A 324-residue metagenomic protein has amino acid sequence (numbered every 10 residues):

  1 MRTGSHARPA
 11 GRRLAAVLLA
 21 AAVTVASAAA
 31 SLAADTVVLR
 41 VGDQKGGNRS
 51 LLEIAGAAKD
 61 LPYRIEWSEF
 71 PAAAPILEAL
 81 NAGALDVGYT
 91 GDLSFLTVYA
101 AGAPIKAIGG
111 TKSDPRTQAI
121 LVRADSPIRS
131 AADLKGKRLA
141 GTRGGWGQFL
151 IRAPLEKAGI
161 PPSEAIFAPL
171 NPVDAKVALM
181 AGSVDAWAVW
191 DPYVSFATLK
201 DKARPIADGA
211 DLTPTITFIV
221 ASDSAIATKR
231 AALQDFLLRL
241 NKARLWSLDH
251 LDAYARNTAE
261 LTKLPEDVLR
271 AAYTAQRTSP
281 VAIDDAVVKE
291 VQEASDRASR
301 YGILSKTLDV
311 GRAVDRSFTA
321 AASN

Functional and structural regions predicted by a protein language model:
R2-L18: Bacterial N-terminal signal peptides that target proteins for export
A15-S27: Bacterial N-terminal signal peptides
A28-A33: Sec/Tat signal peptide C-region and signal peptidase I cleavage site
A34-P161, F167-P169, D185-V189, P205-I206 (+1 more regions): Short, glycine-/small- and polar/acidic-enriched structural segments that line small-molecule recognition paths
R49-E53, L77, D92-F95, T117 (+12 more regions): Extracytoplasmic/secreted envelope proteins and their assembly/folding machinery, especially bacterial periplasmic
L93, F167-A168, V173-E260: Pocket-lining segment of extracytoplasmic ligand-binding domains
T228-I303: Secondary-structure end/capping motifs
D296-N324: Conserved C-terminal helix/tail region of periplasmic/extracytoplasmic solute-binding proteins
